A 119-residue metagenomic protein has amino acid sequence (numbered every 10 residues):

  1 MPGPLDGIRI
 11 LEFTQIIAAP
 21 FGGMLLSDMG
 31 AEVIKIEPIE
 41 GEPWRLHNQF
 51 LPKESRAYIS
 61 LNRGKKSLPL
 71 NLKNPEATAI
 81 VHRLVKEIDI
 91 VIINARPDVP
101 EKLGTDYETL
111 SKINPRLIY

Functional and structural regions predicted by a protein language model:
M1-Y119: N-terminal helix-loop segment corresponding to the beta1-alpha1 unit of nucleotide/adenylate-binding folds
